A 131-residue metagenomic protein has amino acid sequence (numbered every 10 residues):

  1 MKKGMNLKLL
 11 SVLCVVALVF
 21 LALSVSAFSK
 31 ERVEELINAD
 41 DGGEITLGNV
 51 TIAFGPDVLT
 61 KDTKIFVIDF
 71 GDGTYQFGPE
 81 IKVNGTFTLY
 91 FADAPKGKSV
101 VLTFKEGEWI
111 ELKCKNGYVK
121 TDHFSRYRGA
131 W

Functional and structural regions predicted by a protein language model:
K3-L13: Bacterial N-terminal signal peptides that target proteins for export
L13-A22: Bacterial N-terminal signal peptides
L21-V33: Sec-dependent signal peptide cleavage junction
R32, N49, T74, T86-T88 (+1 more regions): Intrinsic-disorder/low-complexity, polar/charged segments enriched in Ser/Thr/Lys/Arg/Asp/Glu/Gln
V33-T63: Predominantly extracellular/luminal regions of secreted and cell-surface proteins, especially disulfide-bonded
A39-D40, T60-E106: Proteolytic processing hotspots in large secreted/extracellular or virion-associated proteins and select intracellular
W109-C114: Short beta-strand segments within Ig-like beta-sandwich modules, predominantly Fibronectin type-III
G117-W131: C-terminal beta-strand-rich structural cap/linker in extracellular carbohydrate-active enzymes
